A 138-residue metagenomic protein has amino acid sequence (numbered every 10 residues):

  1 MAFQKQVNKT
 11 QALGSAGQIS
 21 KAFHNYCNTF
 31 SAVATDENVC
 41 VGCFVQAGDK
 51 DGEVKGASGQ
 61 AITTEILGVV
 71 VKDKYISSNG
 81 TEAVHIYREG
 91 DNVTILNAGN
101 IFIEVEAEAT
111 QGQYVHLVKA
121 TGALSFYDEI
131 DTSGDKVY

Functional and structural regions predicted by a protein language model:
M1-Y138: Surface-exposed, low-hydrophobicity beta-strand/loop segments enriched in small/polar/acidic residues
